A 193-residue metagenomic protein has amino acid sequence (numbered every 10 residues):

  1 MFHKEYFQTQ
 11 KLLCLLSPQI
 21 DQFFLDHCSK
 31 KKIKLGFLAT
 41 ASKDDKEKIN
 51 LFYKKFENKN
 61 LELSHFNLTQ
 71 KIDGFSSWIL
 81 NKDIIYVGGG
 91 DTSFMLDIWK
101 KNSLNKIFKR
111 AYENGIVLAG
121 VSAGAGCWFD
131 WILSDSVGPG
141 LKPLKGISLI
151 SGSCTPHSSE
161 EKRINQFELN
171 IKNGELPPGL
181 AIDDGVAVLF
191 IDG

Functional and structural regions predicted by a protein language model:
M1-I84, G88: N-terminal beta1-alpha1 cap of cysteine-dependent amidohydrolase-like domains
L35, I85, S122, C154 (+1 more regions): A residue-level signal for conserved active-site and pocket-lining positions in enzyme catalytic cores
D44, T92-S93, A125-W128, A187-L189: Short, active-site-adjacent cap segments at secondary-structure transitions
S76-I79, D83-K101, F108-K109: Catalytic-core segments of thiol-dependent peptidases
S77-I79, R110-Y112, G120, K145-S148 (+2 more regions): Solvent-exposed alpha-helices and their adjacent loops that cap or buttress functional pockets in soluble metabolic
L96-I98, L104-N165: Class I SAM-dependent methyltransferase SAM-binding "motif I" and its flanking Rossmann-like core
L149, C154-G193: Conserved anion/nucleotide-ligand pocket segment
